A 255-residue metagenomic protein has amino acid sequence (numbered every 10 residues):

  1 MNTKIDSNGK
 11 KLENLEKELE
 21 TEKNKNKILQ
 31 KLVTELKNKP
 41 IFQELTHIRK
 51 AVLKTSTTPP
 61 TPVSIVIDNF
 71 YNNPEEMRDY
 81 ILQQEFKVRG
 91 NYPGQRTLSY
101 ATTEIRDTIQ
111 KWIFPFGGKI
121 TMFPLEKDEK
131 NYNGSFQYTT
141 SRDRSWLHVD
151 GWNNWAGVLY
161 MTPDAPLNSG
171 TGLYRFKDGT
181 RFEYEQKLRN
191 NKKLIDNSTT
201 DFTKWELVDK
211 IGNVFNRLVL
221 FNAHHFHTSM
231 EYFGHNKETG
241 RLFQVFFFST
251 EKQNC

Functional and structural regions predicted by a protein language model:
K4, K11, E18-T21, K25-I28 (+2 more regions): Heptad-repeat coiled-coil/leucine-zipper oligomerization helices
E16, I28-Q30, E35, N153 (+1 more regions): Intrinsically disordered, low-complexity segments enriched in polar/charged small residues
N38, I81-L82, W152-G157: Short, charged N-terminal helix-start/capping segments
I41-T61, G157-P163, E185-K193: Charged, low-complexity, helix/coiled-coil-prone segments
F42-L147, G170, K177: Non-heme Fe(II)/2-oxoglutarate
T139-C255: Catalytic core of non-heme Fe(II) oxygenases with the double-stranded beta-helix
